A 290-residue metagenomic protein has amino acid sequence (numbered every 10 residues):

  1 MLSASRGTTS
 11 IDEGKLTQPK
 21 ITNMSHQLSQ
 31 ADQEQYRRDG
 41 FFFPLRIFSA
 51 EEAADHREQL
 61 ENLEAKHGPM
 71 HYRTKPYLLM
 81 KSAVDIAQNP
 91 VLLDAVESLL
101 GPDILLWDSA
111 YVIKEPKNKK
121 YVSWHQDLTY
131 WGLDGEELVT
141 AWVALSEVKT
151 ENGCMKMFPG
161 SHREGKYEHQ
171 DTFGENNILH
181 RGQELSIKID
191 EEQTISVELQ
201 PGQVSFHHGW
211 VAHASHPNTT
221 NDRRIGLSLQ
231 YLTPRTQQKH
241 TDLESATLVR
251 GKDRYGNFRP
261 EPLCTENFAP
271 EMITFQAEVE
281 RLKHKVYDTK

Functional and structural regions predicted by a protein language model:
M1-R38, I273, K285-K290: Fe(II)/2-oxoglutarate
P19-L133, Q170, D242, R259: Non-heme Fe(II)-dependent double-stranded beta-helix
S49-A50, V112-K114, T129, V148-T150 (+3 more regions): Short, solvent-exposed loop/turn segments at secondary-structure junctions
L63, V211-K290: Non-heme Fe(II)/2-oxoglutarate
Q126, V143-E147, P159: Short, structured patches in soluble enzyme cores that scaffold and shape functional sites
Q126-L138, E192-Q193, L199, D222-R223: A short beta-loop-beta micro-motif enriched in histidine and acidic residues
G132-T150, E198, Q230-T233: Short, conserved beta-strand element in jelly-roll/cupin
T150-H216: Double-stranded beta-helix
